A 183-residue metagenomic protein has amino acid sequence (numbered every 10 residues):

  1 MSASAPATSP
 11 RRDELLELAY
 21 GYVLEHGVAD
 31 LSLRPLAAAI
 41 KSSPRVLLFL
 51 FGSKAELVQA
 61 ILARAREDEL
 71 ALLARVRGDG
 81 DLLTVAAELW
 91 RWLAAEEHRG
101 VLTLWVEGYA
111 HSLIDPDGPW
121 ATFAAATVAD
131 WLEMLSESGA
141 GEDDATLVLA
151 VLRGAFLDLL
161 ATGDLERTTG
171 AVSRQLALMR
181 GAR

Functional and structural regions predicted by a protein language model:
M1-P10, R183: N-terminal intrinsically disordered/low-complexity leader segments
S4, R11, L15-L18, D144: N-terminal positioning helix adjacent to the helix-turn-helix/winged-helix DNA-binding module
E14, L18, Y22-E56, A60: Helix-turn-helix
L16, L70, A87, A125-S136 (+1 more regions): An amphipathic alpha-helix signature
K54, I61, A65, E69 (+3 more regions): Hydrophobic/aromatic residues within well-ordered alpha-helical segments
A60-A63, A71-L102, D144-V148: Hydrophobic alpha-helical connector segments
E96-A125: Amphipathic alpha-helical segments used for helix-helix packing
D117-A126, E137-R183: Hydrophobic/aromatic-rich alpha-helical bundle segments in the mid-to-C-terminal region
